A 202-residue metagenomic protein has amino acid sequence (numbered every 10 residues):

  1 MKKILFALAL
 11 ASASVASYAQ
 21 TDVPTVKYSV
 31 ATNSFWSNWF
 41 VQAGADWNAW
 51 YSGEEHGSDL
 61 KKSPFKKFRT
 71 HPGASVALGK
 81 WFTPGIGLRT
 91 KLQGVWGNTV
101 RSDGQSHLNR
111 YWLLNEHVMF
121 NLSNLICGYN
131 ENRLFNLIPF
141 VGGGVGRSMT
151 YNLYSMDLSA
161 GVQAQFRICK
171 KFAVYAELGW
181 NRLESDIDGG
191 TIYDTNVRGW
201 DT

Functional and structural regions predicted by a protein language model:
Q20-A77: Short glycine/proline- and aromatic-enriched beta-strand/turn motifs that initiate or cap beta-hairpins
V26-N38, G85, N124-L137, I168-K171: Short loop/turn motifs that connect adjacent beta-strands in outer-membrane beta-barrel proteins
S37, F68-A74, R110-L114, F135 (+2 more regions): Residues that define the transmembrane beta-barrel architecture of outer-membrane proteins
A43-A45, V76-K80, E116-L122, V141-V145 (+4 more regions): Residues on the lipid-exposed face of transmembrane beta-strands in outer-membrane beta-barrel proteins
A45-Y51, L92-N98, L122-N124, G143-M149 (+1 more regions): Transmembrane beta-strands of outer-membrane beta-barrel pores
G53-L60, V100-H107, N130-N132, M149-L158 (+1 more regions): Outer-membrane beta-barrel translocator domains and adjoining extracellular loop/strand segments of Gram-negative
L60-E116, T195-N196: Glycine- and aromatic-enriched membrane insertion/assembly motifs of diderm outer-membrane and organelle channel
F65, R101, C169-T202: Predominantly the C-terminal beta-signal and adjacent terminal strand-loop region of outer-membrane beta-barrel
